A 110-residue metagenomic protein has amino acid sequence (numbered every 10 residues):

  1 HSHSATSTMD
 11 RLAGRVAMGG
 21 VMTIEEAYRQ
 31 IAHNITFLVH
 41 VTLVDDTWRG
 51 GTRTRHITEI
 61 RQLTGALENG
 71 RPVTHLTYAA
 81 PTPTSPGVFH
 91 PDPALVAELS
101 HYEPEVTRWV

Functional and structural regions predicted by a protein language model:
H1-F37, R49, R53: Conserved P-loop NTPase nucleotide-binding/switch module
V16, V39, S100-P104: Generic secondary-structure transition motif, activating predominantly at the C-termini of alpha-helices
D45-T47: Glycine-rich nucleotide phosphate-binding loop and flanking beta-alpha elements of Rossmann-like dinucleotide-binding
R49-V110: NTP-binding/hydrolysis catalytic cores, primarily Walker-type P-loop NTPases
